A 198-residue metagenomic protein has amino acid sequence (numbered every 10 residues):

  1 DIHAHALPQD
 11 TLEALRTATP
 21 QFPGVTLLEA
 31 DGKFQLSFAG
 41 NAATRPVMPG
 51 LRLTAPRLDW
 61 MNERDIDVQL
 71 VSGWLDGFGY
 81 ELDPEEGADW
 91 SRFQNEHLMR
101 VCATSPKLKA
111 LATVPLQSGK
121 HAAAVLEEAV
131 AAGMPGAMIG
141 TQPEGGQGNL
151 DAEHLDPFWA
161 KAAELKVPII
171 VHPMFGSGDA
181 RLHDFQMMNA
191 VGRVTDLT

Functional and structural regions predicted by a protein language model:
D1-T198: Helix-coil boundary/capping segments in enzymes
